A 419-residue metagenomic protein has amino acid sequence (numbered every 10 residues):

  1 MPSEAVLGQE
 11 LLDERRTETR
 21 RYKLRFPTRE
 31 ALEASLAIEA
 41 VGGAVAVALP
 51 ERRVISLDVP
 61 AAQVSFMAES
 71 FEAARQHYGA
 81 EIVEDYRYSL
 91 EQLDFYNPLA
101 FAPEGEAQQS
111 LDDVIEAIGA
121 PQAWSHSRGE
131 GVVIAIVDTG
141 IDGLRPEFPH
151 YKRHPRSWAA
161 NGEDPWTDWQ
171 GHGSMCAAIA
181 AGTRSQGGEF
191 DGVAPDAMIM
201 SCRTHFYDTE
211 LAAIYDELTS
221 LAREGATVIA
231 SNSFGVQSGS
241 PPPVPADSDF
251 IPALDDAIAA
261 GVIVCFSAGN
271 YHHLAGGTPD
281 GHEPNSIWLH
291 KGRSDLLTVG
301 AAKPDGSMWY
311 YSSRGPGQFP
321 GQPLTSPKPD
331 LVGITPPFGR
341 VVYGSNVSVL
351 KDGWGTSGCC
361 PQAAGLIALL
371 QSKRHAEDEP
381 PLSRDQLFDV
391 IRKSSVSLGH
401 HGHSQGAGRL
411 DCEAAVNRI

Functional and structural regions predicted by a protein language model:
S3-E4, L12, L32-V114, P121-Q122 (+1 more regions): Autoinhibitory propeptides
G8-F26: Short glycine-/aliphatic-rich beta-strand segments at the starts of folded cytosolic domains
F26-P27, D85-Y86, V137-G140, I179-T183 (+9 more regions): Active-site-proximal beta-strand/loop segments in catalytic clefts of secreted hydrolases
E39, Q76, R128, D255-A259 (+2 more regions): Anion (oxyanion) recognition and catalysis
Q122-P155, E163-E210, G225-T227, A259 (+5 more regions): Subtilisin-like serine protease catalytic core
D138-G140, P146, S286-S372: Extracellular S/T/G-rich loop segment that most often corresponds to the catalytic His/Ser-adjacent loop
A180, M200-T204, T335-Q405: Hydrolase catalytic cores
T183, C202-D295, S326, S345-P361 (+1 more regions): Substrate-binding/access-modulating region of protease and related hydrolase catalytic domains
